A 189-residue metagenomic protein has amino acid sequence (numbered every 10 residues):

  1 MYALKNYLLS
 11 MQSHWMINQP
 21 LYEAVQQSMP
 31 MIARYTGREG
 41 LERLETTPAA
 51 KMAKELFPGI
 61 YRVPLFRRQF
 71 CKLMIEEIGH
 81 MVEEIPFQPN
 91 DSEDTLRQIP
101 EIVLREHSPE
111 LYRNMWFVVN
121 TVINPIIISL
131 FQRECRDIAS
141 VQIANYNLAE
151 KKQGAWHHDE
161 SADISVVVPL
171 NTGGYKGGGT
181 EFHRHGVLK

Functional and structural regions predicted by a protein language model:
M1-P58: Fe(II)/2-oxoglutarate
K5, I102, E106, R136 (+1 more regions): Alpha-helical interaction segments
I17, A24, F57-P58, R62 (+3 more regions): Short, functionally important structural connectors and interaction interfaces within domains
Q19-L21, M29, E93-Q98, V119-I126 (+2 more regions): Short low-complexity stretches enriched in small and charged residues
Q19-P20, T47-P48, E55, P64-L65 (+6 more regions): FAD-dinucleotide binding site
G37-R133: Non-heme Fe(II)/2-oxoglutarate
N124-K189: Catalytic core of non-heme Fe(II) oxygenases with the double-stranded beta-helix
